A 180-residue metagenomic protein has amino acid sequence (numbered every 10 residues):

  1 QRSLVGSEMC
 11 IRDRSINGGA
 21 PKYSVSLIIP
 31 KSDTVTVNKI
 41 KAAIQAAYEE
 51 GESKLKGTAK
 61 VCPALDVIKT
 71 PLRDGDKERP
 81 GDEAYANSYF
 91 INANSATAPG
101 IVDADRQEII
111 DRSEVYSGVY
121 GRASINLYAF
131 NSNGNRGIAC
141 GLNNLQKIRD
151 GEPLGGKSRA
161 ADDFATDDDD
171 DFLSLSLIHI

Functional and structural regions predicted by a protein language model:
Q1-G6, I178-H179: Single conserved hydrophobic/aromatic residue that forms the stacking wall/gate of nucleotide- or nucleobase-binding
S7-F90: OB-fold ssDNA-binding interfaces and closely related basic DNA-contact patches used across DNA replication/repair
G19-P21, E83-Y85, V119, G134-A139: A short, structural micro-pattern
S26-I28, N92-N94, S124-N126, Q146: Residue-level recognition of well-ordered beta-strand positions that form the cores of beta-sheet-rich folds across
S95, P99-E108: Beta-strand/loop nucleic-acid-binding surfaces
D105-G121, Y128-I138: Exposed beta-sheet edge/beta-hairpin loop segments within beta-rich domains
G134-E152: OB-fold/S1-family single-stranded nucleic acid-binding modules
E152-L177: Acidic, gly/ser/pro-rich intrinsically disordered tails
